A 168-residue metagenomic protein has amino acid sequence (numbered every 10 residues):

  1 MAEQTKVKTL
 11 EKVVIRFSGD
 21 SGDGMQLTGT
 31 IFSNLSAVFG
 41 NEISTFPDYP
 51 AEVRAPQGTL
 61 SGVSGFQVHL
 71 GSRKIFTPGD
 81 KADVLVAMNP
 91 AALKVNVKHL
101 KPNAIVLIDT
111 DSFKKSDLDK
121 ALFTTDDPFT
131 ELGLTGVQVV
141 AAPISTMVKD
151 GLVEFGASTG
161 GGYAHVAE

Functional and structural regions predicted by a protein language model:
M1-E168: Active-site cofactor/cluster-binding pocket
